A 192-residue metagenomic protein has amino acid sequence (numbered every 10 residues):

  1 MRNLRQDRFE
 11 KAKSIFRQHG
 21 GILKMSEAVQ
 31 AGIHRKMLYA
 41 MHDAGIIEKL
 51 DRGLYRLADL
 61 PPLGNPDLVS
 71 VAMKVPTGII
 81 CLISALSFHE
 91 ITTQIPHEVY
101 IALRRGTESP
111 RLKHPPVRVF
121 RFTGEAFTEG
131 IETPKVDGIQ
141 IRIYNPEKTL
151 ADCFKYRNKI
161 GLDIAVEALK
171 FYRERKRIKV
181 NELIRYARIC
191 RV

Functional and structural regions predicted by a protein language model:
N3, D7-K11, I15-E27, A31 (+3 more regions): Nucleic-acid-binding surface
